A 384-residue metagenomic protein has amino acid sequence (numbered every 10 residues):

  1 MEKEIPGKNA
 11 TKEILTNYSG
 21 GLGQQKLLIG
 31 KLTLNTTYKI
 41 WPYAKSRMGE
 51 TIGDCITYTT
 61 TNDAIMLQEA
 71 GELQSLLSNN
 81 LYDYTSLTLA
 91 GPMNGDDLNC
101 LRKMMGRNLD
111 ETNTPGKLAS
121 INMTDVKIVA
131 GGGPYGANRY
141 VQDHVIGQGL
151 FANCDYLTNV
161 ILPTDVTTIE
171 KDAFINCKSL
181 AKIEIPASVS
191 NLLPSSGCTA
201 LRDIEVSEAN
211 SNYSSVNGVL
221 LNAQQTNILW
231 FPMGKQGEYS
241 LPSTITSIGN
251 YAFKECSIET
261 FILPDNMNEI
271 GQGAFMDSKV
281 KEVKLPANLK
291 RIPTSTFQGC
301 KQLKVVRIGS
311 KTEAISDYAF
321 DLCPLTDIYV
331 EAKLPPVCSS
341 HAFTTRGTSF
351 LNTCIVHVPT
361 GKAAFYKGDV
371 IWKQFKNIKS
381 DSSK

Functional and structural regions predicted by a protein language model:
M1, P42, Y58, L87 (+5 more regions): Extracellular/surface recognition and adhesion modules
M1-N62: Short, surface-exposed linear motifs at loops/turns and structural transition points
N62-S78: Boundary/junction segments of secreted and surface-exposed precursor proteins
A64-Q68, T85-M93, E111-H144, C154-T168 (+8 more regions): Structural signature of tandem-repeat unit edges
S75-N80, K103-N113, L150-F151, R346-T348: Leucine-rich repeat
D96-L109, Q142-G147: Well-ordered, non-membrane alpha-helical segments in soluble/globular domains
C100-G106, N138, S340-G347, A364-F375: Short, aromatic/basic amphipathic alpha-helical patches
G147-L150, E170-A173, G249-A252, G271-A274 (+2 more regions): Consensus positions within tandem repeat domains that build extended binding/scaffold surfaces
